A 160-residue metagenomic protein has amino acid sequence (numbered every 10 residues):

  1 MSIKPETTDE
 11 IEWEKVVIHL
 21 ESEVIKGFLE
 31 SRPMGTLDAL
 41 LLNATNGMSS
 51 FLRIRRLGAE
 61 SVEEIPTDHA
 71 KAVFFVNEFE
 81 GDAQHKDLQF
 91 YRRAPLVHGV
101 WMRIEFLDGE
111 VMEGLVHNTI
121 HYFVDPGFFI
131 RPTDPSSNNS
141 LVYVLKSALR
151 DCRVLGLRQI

Functional and structural regions predicted by a protein language model:
M1-I160: Conserved RNA-binding domains used in RNP assembly and mRNA/RNA metabolism
